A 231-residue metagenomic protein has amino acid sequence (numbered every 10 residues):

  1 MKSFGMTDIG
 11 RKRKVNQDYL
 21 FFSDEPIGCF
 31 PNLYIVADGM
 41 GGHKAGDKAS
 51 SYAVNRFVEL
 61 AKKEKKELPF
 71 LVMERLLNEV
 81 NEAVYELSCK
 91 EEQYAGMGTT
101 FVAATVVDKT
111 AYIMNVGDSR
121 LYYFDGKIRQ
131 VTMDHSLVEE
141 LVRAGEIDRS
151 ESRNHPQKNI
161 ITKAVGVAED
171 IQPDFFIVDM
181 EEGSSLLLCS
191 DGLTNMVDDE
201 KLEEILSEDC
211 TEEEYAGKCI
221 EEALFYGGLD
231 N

Functional and structural regions predicted by a protein language model:
M1-D230: PP2C/PPM-type serine/threonine phosphatase catalytic domain
